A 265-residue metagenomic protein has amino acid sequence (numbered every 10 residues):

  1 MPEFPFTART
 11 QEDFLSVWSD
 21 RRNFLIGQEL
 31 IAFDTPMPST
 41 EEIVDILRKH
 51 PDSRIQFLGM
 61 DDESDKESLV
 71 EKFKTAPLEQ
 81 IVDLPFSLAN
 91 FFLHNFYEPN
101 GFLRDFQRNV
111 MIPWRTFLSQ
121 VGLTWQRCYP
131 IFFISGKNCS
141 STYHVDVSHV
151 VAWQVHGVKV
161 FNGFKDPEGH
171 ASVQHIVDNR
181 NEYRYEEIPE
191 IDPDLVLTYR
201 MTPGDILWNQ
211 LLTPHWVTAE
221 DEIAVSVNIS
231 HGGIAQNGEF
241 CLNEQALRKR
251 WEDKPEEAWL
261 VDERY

Functional and structural regions predicted by a protein language model:
M1-P85: N-terminal auxiliary "cap/dimerization" subdomain that precedes the catalytic jelly-roll/cupin core of mononuclear
S16, D61-I176: Non-heme Fe(II) oxygenase catalytic core, chiefly the N-lobe of the double-stranded beta-helix
N23-L25, I131-F133, V151, V196-R200 (+3 more regions): Conserved hydrophobic/aromatic beta-strand scaffold that supports enzyme active sites
P36-S39, A219-E220, G238-C241: Short conserved micro-motifs at the rims of enzyme active sites and ligand-binding pockets
V147, T213, I223: A generic "binding-loop/recognition-motif" signal
Q154-P214, I234-Q236: Double-stranded beta-helix
Q174, D221-G238: A short hydrophobic beta-strand segment most commonly corresponding to one strand of the jelly-roll/cupin
I191-Y199, G238-Y265: Active-site-adjacent segment of 2-oxoglutarate/Fe(II) JmjC oxygenases
